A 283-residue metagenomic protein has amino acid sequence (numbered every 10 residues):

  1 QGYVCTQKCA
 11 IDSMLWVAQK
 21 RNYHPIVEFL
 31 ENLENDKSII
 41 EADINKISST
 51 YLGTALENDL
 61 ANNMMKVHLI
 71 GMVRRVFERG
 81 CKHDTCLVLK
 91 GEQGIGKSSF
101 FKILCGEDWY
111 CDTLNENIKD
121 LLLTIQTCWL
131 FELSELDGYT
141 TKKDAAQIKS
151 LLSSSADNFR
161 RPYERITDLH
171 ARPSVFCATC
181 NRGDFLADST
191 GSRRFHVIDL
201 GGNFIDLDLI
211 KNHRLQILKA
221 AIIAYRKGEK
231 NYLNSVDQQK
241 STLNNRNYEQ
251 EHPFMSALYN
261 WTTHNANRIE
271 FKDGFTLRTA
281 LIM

Functional and structural regions predicted by a protein language model:
G2, K8-P25, K82-T85, D112-L114 (+2 more regions): Feature primarily recognizes SF3-like P-loop helicase cores of small DNA viruses
A18-L130, L277: P-loop NTPase catalytic core of nucleic-acid-dependent motor ATPases
